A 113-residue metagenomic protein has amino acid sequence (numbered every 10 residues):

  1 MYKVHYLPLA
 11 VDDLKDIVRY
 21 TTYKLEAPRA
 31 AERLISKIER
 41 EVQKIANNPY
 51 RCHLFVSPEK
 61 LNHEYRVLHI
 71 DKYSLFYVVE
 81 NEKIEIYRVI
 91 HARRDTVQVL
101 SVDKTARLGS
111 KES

Functional and structural regions predicted by a protein language model:
M1-L61, A106-S113: Basic, Lys/Arg-enriched alpha-helical interface segments
N48-E82: Basic/aromatic recognition patch in beta-strand/loop cores that engages polyanionic ligands
I70-S74, V78-S113: Enriched for short, Lys/Arg-rich terminal
